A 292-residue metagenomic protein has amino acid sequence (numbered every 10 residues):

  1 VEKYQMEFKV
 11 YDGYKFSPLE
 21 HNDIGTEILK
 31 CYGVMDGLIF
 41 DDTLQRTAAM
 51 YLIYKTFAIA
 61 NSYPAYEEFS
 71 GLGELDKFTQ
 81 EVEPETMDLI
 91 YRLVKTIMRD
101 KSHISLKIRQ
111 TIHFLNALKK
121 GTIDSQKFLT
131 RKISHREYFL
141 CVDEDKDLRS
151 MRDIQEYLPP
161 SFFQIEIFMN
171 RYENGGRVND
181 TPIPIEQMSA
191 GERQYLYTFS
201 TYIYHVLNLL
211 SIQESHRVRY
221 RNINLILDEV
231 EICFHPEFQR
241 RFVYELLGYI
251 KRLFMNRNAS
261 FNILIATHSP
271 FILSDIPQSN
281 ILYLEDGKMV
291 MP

Functional and structural regions predicted by a protein language model:
V1, E192-I203, E237-R240, E245 (+1 more regions): Phosphate-binding glycine-rich loops of NTP-binding sites
V1-E7: Intrinsically disordered low-complexity regions specifically enriched for long asparagine
E7-N224, G248-F254, N258: Extended helical coiled-coil dimerization/tether regions that scaffold and oligomerize large DNA-maintenance assemblies
Q187, L227, L264-T267: Short beta-strand segments
D228-V230, P236: Walker B catalytic acidic pair
R240-P292: C-terminal lobe/lid and adjacent interdomain/linker elements of RecA-like ASCE P-loop ATPase modules
